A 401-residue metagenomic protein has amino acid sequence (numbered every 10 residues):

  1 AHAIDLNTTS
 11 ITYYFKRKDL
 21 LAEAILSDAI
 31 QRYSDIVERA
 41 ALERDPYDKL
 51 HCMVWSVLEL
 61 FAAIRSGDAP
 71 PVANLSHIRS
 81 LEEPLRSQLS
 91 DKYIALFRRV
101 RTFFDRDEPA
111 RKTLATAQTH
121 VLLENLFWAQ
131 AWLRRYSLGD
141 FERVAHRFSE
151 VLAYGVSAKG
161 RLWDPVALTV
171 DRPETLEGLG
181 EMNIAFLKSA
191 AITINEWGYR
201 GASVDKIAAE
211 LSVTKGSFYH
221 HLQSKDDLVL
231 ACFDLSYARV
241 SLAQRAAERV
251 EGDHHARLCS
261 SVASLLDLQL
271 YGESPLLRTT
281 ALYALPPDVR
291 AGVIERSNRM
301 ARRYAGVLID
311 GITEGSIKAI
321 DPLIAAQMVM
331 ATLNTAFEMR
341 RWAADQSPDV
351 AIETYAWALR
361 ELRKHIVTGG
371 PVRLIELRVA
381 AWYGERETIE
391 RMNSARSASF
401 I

Functional and structural regions predicted by a protein language model:
A1-L20, S189, T193-D227, A231: Helix-turn-helix
Y14-E38, G180-K188, R200, H221-R245 (+2 more regions): An amphipathic alpha-helix adjacent to DNA-recognition modules
A24, E38-G67, A231, R245-E273: Hydrophobic alpha-helical connector segments
H51, A115-L123, C259, A263 (+3 more regions): Short, well-structured alpha-helical segments
F61-P84, Q269-D288, E338, W342: Amphipathic alpha-helical segments used for helix-helix packing
L81-E108, T116-H120, F127, D288-E314 (+1 more regions): Amphipathic alpha-helical packing segments from all-alpha helical-bundle domains
A95-R106, A131-K188, I192-W197, G306-D310 (+1 more regions): C-terminal peripheral helix-coil segments that are non-catalytic and often amphipathic
